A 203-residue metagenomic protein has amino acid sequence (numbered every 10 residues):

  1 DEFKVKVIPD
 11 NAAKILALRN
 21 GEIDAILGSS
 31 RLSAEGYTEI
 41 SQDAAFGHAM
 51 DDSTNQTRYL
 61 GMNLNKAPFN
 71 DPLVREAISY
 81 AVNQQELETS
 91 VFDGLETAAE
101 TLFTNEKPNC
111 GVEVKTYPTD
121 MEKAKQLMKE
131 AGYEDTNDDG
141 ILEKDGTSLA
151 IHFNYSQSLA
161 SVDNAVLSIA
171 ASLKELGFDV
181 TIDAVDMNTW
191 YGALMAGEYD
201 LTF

Functional and structural regions predicted by a protein language model:
E2-K6, A25, S148-S158, V180-D183 (+1 more regions): Short, well-ordered beta-strand elements
K4-K66, T89, L201: Extracellular/periplasmic solute-recognition and catalytic clefts
P9-D10, L32, N83, D120 (+1 more regions): Short loop/turn segments at beta->alpha junctions
K14-I15, I23, G36, V74-R75 (+3 more regions): Short, hydrophobic alpha-helical packing/hinge segments within bilobed ligand-binding/sensory domains
L18, K174-F203: Periplasmic binding protein-like
E22, L27-S30, S41-A44, L64-K66 (+8 more regions): Sec/Tat-exported extracytoplasmic proteins
A49, N70-A171: Append "and occasionally in soluble cytosolic enzymes with long acidic Gly/Pro-rich linkers
